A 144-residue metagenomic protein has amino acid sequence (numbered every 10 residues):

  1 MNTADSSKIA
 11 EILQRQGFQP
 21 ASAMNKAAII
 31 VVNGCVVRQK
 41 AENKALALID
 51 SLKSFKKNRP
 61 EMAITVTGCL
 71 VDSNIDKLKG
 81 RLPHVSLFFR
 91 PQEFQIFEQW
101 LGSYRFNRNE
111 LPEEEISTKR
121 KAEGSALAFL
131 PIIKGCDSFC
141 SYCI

Functional and structural regions predicted by a protein language model:
M1-I144: Proteins enriched for Cys/Gly/acidic motifs involved in redox and nucleic-acid/cofactor modification
